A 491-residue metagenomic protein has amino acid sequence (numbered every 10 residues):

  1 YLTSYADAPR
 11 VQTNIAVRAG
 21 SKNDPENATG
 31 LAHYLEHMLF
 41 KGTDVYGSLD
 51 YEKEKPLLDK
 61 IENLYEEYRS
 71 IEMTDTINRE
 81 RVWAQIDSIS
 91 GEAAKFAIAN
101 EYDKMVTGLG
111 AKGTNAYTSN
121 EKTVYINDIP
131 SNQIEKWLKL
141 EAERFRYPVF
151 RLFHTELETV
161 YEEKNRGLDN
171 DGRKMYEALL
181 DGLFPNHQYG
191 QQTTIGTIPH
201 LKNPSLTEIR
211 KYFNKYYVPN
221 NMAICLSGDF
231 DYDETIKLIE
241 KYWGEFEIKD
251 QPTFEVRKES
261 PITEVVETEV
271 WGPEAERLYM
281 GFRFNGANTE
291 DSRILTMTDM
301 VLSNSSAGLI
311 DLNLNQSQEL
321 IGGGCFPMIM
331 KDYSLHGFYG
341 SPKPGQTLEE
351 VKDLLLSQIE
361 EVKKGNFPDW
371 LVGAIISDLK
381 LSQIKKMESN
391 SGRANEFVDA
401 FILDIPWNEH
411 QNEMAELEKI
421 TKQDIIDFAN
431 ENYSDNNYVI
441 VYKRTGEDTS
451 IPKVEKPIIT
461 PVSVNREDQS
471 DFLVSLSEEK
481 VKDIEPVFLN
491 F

Functional and structural regions predicted by a protein language model:
Y1-Y5, T114, R210-K215, T263-V270 (+2 more regions): Short, surface-exposed beta-strand/loop micro-motifs that present aromatic residues
L2, D231-W271, E276-R277, G281 (+4 more regions): Proteolytic maturation boundary segments
T3, A8-D24, G30-L31, S48-E143 (+6 more regions): M16 family metallopeptidases and their MPP-like homologs
T29-K41, M300: Active-site recognition of the HExxH zinc-binding catalytic motif
K41, V45, A94-E101, G108 (+4 more regions): Peptidyl-prolyl cis-trans isomerase
K139-E143, Y161, L295: Alpha-helical secondary-structure segments
H154-E158, G172, Y176, L206-Y242 (+1 more regions): Non-catalytic, conformational "gating/processing" segments within enzyme and secreted inhibitor domains
Y161-R173: Carboxylate/His-rich catalytic cores and anion/metal-binding grooves
